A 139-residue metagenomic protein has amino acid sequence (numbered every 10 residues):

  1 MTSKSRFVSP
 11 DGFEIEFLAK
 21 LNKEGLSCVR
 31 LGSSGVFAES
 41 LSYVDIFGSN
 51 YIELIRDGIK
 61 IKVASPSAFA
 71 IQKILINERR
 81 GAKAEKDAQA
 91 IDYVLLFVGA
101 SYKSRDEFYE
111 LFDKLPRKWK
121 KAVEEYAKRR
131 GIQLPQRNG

Functional and structural regions predicted by a protein language model:
M1-G139: Compositionally biased terminal segments of proteins
